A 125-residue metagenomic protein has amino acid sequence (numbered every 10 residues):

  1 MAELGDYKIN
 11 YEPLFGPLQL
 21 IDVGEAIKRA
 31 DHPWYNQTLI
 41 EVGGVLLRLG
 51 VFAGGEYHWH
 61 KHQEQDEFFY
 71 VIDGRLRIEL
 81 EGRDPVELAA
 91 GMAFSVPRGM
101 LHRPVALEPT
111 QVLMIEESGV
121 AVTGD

Functional and structural regions predicted by a protein language model:
M1-R48: A short, N-terminal "cap"/entry segment at the start of jelly-roll beta-barrel domains of the cupin/DSBH fold
H32-P33, L46-Q63: Conserved short histidine dyad/triad with adjacent acidic residue
L47, Y57-W59, G74-E79, A93 (+1 more regions): Short beta-strand segments in beta-sandwich/barrel cores
E64-R77, E81-G82: Glycine- and acidic-residue-biased ligand/ion/polar-headgroup-sensing regions
I72-D73, A89-A90, E108, E116: A cytosolic small-molecule/anion-sensing beta-strand core signal
G82-R98: Short acidic-glycine-tyrosine-enriched beta hairpin
R98-D125: Ligand-binding loop in jelly-roll beta-barrel domains
